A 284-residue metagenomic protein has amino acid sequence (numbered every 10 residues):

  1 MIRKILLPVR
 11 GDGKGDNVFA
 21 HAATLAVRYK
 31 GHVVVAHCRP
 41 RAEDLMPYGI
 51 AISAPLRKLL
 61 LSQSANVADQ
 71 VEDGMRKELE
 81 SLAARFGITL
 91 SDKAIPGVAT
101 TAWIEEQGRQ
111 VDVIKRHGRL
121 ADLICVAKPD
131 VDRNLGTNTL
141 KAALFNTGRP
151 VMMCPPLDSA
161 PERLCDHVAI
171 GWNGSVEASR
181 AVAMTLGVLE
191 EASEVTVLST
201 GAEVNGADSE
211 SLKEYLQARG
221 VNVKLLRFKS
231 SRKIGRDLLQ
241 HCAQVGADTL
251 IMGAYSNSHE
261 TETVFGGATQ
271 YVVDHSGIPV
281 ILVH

Functional and structural regions predicted by a protein language model:
M1-L61, N146, P156, L164-K229: Small/aliphatic-rich secondary-structure junction motif
D12-G13, Q107-V111, V131-D132, S175-V176 (+1 more regions): Short beta->alpha connector loops
G15, F19, A26, V111-P161 (+1 more regions): Gly/Ser-rich helix-loop-strand patches that form or flank binding pockets for ribonucleotide-derived cofactors
V34-A36, I104, C125, M152 (+4 more regions): Hydrophobic/aromatic beta-strand patches that form the interior of the parallel beta-sheet core in alpha/beta enzyme
P40-E43, D73, S81-I124, R219-L250 (+3 more regions): Structural beta-alpha unit
R57-G74: A short acidic, glycine-rich active-site loop that binds or catalyzes chemistry on phosphate/adenosine moieties
D69, D73-R76, G108, S179 (+2 more regions): Electropositive phosphate-/nucleotide-binding environments in soluble metabolic enzymes
D132, A202-G206, S231-R232, S258-H259: Short, small-residue-enriched loops and turns at beta-alpha junctions that line or gate enzyme active sites
